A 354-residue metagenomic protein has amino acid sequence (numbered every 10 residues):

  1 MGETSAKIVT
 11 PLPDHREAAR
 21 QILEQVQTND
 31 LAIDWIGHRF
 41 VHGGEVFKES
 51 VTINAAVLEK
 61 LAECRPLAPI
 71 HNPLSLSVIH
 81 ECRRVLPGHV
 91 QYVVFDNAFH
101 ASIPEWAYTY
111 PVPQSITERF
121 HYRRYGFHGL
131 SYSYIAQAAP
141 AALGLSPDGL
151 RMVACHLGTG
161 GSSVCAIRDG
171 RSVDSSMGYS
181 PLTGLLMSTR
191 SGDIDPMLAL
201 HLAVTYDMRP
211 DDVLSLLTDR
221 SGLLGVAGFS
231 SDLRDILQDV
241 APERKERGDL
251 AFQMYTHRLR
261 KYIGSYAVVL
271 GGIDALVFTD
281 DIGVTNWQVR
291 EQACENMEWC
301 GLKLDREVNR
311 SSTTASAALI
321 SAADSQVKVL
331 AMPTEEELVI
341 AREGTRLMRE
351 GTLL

Functional and structural regions predicted by a protein language model:
M1-D14: Short glycine-rich, Thr/Ser-proximal phosphate-binding strand/loop in the N-terminal lobe of ATP-dependent enzymes
Q21-D34, A141-S146, I263-D274: Phosphate/pyrophosphate-binding loops at sites that engage ATP/ADP/AMP, CoA/4′-phosphopantetheine, polyphosphate
I22, V26-N72, V90-Y92, A98-Y110: Short beta-strand-loop/turn "lid" adjacent to the catalytic site in phosphate-handling enzymes
H38-G43, L157-G160, I273-T285: Glycine-rich beta-strand-to-loop/alpha-helix junction loops that act as flexible
A101-T205: Glycine-rich phosphate-binding loop of actin/hexokinase-like ATP-binding domains
A166-R168, D174-Y206, S215, D280-T313 (+1 more regions): Catalytic phosphate/nucleotide-handling subdomain of diverse soluble enzymes
Y206-Q253: A mobile "lid/hinge" subdomain adjacent to the ATP/sugar-phosphate binding pocket shared across diverse ATP-dependent
D249, Q253-V269, I273, V277 (+1 more regions): Internal helix-turn-beta structural module
